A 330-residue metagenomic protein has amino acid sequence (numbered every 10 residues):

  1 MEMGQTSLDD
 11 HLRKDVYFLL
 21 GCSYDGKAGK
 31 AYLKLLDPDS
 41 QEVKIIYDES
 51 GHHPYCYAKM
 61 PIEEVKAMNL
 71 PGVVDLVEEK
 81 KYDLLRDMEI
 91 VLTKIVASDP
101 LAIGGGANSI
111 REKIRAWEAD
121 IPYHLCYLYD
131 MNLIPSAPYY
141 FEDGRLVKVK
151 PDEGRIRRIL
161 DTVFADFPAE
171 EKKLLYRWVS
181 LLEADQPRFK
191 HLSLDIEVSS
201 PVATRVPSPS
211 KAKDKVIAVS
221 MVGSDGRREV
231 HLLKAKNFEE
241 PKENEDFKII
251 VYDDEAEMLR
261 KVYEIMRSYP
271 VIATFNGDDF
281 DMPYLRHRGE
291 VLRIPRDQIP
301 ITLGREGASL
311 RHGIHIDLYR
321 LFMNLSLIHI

Functional and structural regions predicted by a protein language model:
M1-I328: The two-metal-ion catalytic cores of nucleic-acid processing enzymes
